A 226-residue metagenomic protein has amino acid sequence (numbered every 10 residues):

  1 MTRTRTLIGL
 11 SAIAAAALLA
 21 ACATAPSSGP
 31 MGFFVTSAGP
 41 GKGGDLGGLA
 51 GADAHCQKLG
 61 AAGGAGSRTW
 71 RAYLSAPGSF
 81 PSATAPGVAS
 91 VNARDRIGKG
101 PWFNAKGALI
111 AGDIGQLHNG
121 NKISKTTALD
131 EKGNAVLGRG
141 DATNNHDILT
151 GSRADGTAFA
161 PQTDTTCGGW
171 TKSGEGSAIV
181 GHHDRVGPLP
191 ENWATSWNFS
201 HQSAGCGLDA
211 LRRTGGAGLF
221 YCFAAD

Functional and structural regions predicted by a protein language model:
M1-A12: Bacterial N-terminal signal peptides that target proteins for export
A12-I13, T143: Low-complexity, intrinsically disordered regions enriched in charged/polar residues
C22-D226: Secreted/extracellular ectodomain signature
